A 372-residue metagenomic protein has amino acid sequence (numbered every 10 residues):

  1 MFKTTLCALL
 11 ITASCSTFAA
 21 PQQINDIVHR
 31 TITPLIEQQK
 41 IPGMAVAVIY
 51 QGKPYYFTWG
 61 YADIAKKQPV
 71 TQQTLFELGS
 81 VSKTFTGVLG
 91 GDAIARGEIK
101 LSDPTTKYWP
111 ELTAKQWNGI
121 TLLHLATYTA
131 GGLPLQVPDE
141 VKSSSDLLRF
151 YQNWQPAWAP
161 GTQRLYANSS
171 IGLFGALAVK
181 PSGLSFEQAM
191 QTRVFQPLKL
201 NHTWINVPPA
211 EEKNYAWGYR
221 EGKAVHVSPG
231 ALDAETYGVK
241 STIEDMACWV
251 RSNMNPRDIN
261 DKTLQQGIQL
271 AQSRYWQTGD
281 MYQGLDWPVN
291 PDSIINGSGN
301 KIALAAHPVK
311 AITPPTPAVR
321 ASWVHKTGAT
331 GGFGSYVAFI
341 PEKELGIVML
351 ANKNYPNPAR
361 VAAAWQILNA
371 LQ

Functional and structural regions predicted by a protein language model:
M1-L6: Bacterial N-terminal signal peptides that target proteins for export
S14-S16: N-terminal signal peptide c-region/cleavage motif recognized by signal peptidases
Q22-F76, K100, S145-R149, N153 (+1 more regions): Short, conserved catalytic-motif segment at the N-terminal edge
I24, V28, L78, S82 (+5 more regions): Hydrophobic (often cysteine-bearing) scaffold residues that line and stabilize catalytic clefts of nucleotide/cofactor
E37-A45, A65-L125, P156-S170, A234-Y237 (+1 more regions): Short active-site loop at a secondary-structure junction that contains or immediately precedes the catalytic residue(s)
D63, K115-V324, A329: Short, surface-exposed loop or secondary-structure junction motifs that flank catalytic or metal-binding residues
G279-D280, D292, N354-Q372: Short, gly/Ser/Thr-rich active-site loops of penicillin-recognizing serine hydrolases
K326, G334-K353: Short, well-ordered beta-strand elements
